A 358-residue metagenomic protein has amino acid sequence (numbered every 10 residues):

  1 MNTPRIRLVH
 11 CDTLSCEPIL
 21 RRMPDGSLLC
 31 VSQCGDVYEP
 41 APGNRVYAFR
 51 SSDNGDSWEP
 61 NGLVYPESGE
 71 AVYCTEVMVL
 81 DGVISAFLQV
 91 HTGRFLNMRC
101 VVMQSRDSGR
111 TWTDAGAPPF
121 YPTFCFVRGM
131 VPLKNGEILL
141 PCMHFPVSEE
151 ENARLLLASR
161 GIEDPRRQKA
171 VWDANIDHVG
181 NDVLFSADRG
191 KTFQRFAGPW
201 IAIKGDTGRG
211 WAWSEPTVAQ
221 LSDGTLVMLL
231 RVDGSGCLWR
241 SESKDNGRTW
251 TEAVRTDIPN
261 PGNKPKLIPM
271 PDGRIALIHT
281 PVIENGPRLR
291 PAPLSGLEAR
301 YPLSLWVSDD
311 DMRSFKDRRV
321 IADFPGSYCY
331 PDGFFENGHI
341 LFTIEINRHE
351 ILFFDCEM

Functional and structural regions predicted by a protein language model:
M1-M358: Asp-box/BNR beta-propeller blade signature and adjacent active/binding-site loops in extracellular glycan-interacting
